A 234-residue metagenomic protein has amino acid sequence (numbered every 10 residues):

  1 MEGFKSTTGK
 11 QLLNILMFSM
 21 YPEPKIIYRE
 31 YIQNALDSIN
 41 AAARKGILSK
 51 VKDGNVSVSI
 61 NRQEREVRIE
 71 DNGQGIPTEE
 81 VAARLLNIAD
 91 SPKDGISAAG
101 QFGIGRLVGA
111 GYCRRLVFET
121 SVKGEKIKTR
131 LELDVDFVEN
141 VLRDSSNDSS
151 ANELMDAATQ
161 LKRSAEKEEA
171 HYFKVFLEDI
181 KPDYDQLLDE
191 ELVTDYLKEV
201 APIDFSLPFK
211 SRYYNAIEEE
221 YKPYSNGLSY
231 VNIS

Functional and structural regions predicted by a protein language model:
M1-T7, G46-A99, G124-S234: Interdomain "switch/hinge" adjacent to the Bergerat
E2-L16, M20: P-loop NTPase nucleotide-binding/switch module
I15, I27, Q33, A82-A83 (+1 more regions): AAA+ P-loop NTPase catalytic core and its hallmark functional loops
F18-S19, R106-A110, K123, R163-E169: A general structural signal for short secondary-structure junctions and capping/turn motifs
S19, E23, G73, G100 (+1 more regions): Conserved aromatic-histidine-acidic binding/catalytic patches
Y21-V58, G105-G111: Conserved ATP-binding N-box helix of the HATPase_c
D94-C113: Glycine-rich phosphate-binding loop
R115-E119: Glycine-rich ATP-binding loops of the HATPase_c
